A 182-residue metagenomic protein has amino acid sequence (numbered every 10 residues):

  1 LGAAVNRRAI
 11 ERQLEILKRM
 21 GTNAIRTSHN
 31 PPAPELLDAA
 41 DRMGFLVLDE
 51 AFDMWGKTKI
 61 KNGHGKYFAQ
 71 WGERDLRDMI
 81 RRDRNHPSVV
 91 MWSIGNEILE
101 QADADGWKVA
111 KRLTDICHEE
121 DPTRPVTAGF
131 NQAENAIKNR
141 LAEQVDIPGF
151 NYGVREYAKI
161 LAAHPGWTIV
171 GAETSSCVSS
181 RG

Functional and structural regions predicted by a protein language model:
L1-K111, V126-T127: Active-site-adjacent substrate/metal-binding segments within catalytic domains of carbohydrate-active enzymes
K108-G182: Extracellular glycoside hydrolase catalytic/binding regions
